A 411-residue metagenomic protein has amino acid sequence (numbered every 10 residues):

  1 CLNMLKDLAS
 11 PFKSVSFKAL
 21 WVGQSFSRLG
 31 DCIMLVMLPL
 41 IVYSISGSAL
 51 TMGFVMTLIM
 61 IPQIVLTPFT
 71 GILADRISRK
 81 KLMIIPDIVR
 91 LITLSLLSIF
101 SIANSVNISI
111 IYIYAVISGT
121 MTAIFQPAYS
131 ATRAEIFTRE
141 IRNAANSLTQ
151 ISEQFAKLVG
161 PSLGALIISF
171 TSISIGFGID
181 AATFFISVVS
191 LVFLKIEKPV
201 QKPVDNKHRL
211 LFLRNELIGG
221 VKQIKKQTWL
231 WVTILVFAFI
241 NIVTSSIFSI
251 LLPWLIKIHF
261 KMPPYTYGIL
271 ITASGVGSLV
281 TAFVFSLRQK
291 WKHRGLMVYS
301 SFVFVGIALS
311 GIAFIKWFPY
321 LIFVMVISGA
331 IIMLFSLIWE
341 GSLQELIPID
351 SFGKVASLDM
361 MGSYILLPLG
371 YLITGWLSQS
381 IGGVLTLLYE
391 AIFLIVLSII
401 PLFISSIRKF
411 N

Functional and structural regions predicted by a protein language model:
C1-S10, I404-N411: Intrinsic disorder in cytosolic terminal tails and internal cytosolic loops of multi-pass membrane transporters
L5-P62, K222, K226-T272: Helix-loop boundary and gating motifs at the non-cytosolic
S14, I45-S46, R76, S105 (+7 more regions): Helix-loop interface residues and adjacent transmembrane-helix termini in multi-pass membrane transporters, primarily
K18, A49-L50, K80-K81, S109 (+8 more regions): Residues that define the loop-to-transmembrane-helix transition and helix capping in multi-pass membrane transporters
K18-L35, M56-A74, S78-T93, I110-I168 (+5 more regions): Substrate-agnostic recognition of the 12-TM MFS/MFS-like secondary transporter fold
V36-S46, L97-A103, V159-I179, I258-H259 (+1 more regions): Transmembrane alpha-helix termini and helix-breaking/packing motifs in multi-pass membrane transporters
V65, L82, L96, I218 (+3 more regions): C-terminal transmembrane bundle of multi-pass solute transporters/carriers
A131, E135, F177-H208, L402-N411: Helix-loop junctions on the cytosolic side of multi-pass membrane transporters, especially the intracellular loop
